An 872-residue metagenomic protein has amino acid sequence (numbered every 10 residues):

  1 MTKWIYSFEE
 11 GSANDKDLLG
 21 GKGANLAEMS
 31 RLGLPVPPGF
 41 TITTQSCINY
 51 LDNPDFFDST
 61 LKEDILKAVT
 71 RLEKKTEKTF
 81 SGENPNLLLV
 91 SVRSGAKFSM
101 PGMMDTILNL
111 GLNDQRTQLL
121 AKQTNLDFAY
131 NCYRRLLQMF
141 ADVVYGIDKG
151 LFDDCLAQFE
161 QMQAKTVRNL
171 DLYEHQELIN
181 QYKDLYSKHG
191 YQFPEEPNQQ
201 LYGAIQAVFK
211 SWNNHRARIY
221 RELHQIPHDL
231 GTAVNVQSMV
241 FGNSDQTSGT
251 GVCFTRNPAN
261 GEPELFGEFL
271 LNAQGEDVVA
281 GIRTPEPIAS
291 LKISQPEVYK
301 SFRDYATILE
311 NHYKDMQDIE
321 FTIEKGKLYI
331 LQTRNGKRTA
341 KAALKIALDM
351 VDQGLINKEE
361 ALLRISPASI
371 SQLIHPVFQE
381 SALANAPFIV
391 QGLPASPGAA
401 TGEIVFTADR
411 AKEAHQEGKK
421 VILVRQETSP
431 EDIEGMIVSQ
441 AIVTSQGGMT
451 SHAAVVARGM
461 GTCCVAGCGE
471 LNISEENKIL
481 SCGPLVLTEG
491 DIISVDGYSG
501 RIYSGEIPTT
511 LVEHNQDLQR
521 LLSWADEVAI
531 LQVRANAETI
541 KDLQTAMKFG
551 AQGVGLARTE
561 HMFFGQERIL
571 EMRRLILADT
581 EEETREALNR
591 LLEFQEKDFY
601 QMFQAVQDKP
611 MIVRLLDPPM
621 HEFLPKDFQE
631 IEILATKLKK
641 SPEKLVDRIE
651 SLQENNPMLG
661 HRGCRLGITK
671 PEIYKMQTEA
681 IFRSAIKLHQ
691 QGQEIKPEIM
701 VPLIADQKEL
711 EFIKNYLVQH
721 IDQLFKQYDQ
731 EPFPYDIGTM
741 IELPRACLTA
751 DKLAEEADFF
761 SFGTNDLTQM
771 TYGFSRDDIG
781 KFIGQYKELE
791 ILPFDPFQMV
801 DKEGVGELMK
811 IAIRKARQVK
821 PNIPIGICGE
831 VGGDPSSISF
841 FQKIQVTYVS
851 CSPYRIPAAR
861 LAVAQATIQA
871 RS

Functional and structural regions predicted by a protein language model:
M1-A386, E413-H415, K419-I422, S429-E434 (+11 more regions): Nucleotide/phosphate-binding sheet-loop regions of phosphoryl- and nucleotidyl-transfer enzymes
S12-D15, S396-V438, G804-V819: C-terminal accessory/binding modules appended to enzymatic or scaffolding proteins
T41, Q45-C47, T428, G447-M449 (+11 more regions): Short, ordered loop/turn segments at secondary-structure junctions
L66, R221-I226, L362-H415, K420-V421 (+5 more regions): Long, charged amphipathic helices and adjacent flexible linkers at domain junctions
T70-G82, L480-G483, D722-P732: Short mixed-charge
R93, H514, W524-S872: Conserved alpha/beta-domain cores
N235, V405, I422-V424, V443 (+3 more regions): Structural motif
Q440-Q446, C464, G826: A short, small-residue-rich loop immediately preceding and capping a beta-strand
